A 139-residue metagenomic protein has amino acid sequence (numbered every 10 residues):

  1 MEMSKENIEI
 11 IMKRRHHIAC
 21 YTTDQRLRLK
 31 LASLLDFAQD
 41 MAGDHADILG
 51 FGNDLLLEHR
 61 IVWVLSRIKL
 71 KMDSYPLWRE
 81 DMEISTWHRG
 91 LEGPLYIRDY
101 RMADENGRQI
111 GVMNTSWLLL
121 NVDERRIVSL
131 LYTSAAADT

Functional and structural regions predicted by a protein language model:
M1-D81: Hydrophobic, proline/glycine-rich low-complexity stretches
M12-R14, I68, I84, R98 (+1 more regions): Hydrophobic residues positioned within well-ordered beta-strands of beta-sheet architectures
D24, N121, D138: Acidic active-site catalytic centers that drive phospho-/nucleotidyl reactions and related ester hydrolyses
L27, T86, R125: Hydrophobic pocket/interface hotspot
I68-E105: Hydrophobic beta-sheet segments that form the core/acyl-binding groove of ACP/CoA-dependent acyl-chain-processing
L91-L130: Contiguous mid-protein beta-loop-alpha structural module that forms a pocket-lining wall or clamp of enzyme active
Y132-T139: Conserved small/polar residues in nucleotide/adenosyl-binding loops
